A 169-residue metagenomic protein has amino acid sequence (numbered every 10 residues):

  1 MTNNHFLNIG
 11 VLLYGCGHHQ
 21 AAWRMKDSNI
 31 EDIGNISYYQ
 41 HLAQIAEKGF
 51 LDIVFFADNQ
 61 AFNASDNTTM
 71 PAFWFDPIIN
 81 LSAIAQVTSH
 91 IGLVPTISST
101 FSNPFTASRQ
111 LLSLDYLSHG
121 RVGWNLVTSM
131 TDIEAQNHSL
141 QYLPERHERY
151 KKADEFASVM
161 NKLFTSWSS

Functional and structural regions predicted by a protein language model:
M1-V87: N-terminal beta1-alpha1-beta2 module of alpha/beta enzyme domains
N4, L12-D32, F101-S169: Flexible, glycine-rich active-site loops centered on histidine and acidic residues that chelate a metal or position
L7-V11, V54-F56, I91-I97, G120-L126: Hydrophobic faces of well-ordered beta-strands that scaffold small-molecule active sites in alpha/beta enzyme cores
K48, Q86-S89, H119, T165: Residues at helix-coil transition
F75-N80, I91-P104, E145-H147: Aromatic/His-enriched, Gly/Pro-containing loop or helix-boundary segments that lie immediately adjacent to catalytic
